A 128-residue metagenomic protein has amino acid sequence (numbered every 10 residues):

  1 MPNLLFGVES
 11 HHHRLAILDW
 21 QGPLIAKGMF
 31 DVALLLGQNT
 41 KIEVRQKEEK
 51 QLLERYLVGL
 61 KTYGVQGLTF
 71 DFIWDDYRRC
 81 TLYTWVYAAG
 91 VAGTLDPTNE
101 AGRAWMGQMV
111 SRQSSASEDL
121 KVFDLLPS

Functional and structural regions predicted by a protein language model:
M1-G28: Active-site acidic catalytic loop and adjacent metal/ATP-binding pocket of ATP-dependent phosphoryl transfer enzymes
L4, K27, T69, R103-M106: Secondary-structure junction/capping motif
H11-H13, D71-S128: Regulatory N- and C-terminal appendages and interdomain linkers associated with kinase/kinase-like NTP transferase
G22-V65, T81-R103: Active-site activation/catalytic loop segments of kinase-like enzymes and analogous catalytic loops in related
G64-F72: Intracellular signaling interfaces of 7-transmembrane GPCRs
